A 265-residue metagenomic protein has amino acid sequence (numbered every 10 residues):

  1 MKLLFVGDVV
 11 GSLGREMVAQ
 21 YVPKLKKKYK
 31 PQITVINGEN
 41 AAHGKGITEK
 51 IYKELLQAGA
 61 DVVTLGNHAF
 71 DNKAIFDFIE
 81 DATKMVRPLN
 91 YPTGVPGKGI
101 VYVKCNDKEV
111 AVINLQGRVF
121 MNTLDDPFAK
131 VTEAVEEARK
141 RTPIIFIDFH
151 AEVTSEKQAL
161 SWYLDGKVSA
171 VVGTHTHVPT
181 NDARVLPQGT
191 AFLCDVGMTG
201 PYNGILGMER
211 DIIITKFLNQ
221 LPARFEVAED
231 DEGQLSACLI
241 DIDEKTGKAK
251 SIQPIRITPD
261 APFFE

Functional and structural regions predicted by a protein language model:
M1-E265: Acidic, metal/ion-coordinating pockets
